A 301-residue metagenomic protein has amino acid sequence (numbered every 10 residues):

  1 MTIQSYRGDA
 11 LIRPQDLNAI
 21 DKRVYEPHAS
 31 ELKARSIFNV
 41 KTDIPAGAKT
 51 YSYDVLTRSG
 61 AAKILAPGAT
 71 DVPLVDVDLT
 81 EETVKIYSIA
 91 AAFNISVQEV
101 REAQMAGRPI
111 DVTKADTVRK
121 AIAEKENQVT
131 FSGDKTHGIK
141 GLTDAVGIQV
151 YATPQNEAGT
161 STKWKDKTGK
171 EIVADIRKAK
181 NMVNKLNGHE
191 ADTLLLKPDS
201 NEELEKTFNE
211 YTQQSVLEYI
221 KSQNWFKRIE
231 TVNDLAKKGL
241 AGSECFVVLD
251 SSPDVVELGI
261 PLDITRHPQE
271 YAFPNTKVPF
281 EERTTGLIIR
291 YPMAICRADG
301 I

Functional and structural regions predicted by a protein language model:
M1-D54, E205-I301: Sequence/fold signature of self-assembling virion shell proteins
L32-G107: Long, hydrophobic/aromatic-enriched structural stretches that serve as scaffold segments
N94-A174: Alpha-helical scaffold segments that mediate packing/assembly in large oligomeric complexes
S96, K197-D199, Y291: Helix N-cap / beta->alpha transition motif
I122, E126-V129, I176-N184, I220 (+1 more regions): Hydrophobic, Leu/Ile/Phe/Ala-enriched alpha-helical segments that form helix-helix packing faces
T136-K140, D144-Q149, D199-E203, L235-A236 (+1 more regions): Short, catalytically relevant binding-site loops at active-site mouths
T143-F208, Q213: Extended, solvent-exposed, turn-rich assembly/linker loops in the middle of proteins
